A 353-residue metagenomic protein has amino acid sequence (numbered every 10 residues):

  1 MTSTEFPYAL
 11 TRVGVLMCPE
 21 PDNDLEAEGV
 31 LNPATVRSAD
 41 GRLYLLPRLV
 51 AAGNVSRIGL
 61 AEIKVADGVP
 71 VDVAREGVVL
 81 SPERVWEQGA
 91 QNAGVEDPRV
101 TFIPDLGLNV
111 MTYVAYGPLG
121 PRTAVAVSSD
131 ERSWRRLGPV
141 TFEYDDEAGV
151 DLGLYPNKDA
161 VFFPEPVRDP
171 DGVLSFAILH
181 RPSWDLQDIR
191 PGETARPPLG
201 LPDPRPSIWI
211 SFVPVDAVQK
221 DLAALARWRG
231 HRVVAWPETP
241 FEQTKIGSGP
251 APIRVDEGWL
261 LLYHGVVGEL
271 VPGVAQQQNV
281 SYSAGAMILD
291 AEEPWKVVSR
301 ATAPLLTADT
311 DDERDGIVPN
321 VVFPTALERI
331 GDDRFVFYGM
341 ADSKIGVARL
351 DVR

Functional and structural regions predicted by a protein language model:
M1-E28, N32, V36-A93, F102-A160 (+3 more regions): Beta-rich carbohydrate-recognition and catalytic domains
L327-R329: Electrostatic interaction modules used in gene-expression and signaling proteins
